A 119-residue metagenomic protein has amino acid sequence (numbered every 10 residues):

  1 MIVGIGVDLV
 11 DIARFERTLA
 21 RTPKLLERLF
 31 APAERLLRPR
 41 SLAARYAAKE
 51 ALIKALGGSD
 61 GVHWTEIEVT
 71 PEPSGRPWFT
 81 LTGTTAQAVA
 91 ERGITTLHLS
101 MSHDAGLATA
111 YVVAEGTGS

Functional and structural regions predicted by a protein language model:
M1-S119: Core catalytic alpha/beta fold that binds nucleotide/phospho-ligands
